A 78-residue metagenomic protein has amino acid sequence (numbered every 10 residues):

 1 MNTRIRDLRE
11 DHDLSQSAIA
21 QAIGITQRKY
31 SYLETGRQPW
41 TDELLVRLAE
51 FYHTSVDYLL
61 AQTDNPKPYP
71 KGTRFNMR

Functional and structural regions predicted by a protein language model:
M1-D11: A short, Lys/Arg-rich alpha-helix, primarily the initiator
R4, S15, E43-L44: Short Gly/charged-rich anion-binding patches and loops
L8, A22, L33, Q62: Residues in the recognition helix of alpha-helical DNA-binding motifs
D13-Y32, R47: Short alpha-helical DNA-recognition segment
G24, T41-Y58: DNA major-groove recognition helix of helix-turn-helix/homeodomain DNA-binding modules
L60-R78: Short, charged recognition helix plus adjacent turn of helix-turn-helix-like nucleic-acid-binding domains
